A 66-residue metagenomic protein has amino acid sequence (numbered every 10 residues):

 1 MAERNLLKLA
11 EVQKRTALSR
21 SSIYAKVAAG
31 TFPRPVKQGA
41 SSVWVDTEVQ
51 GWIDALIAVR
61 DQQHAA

Functional and structural regions predicted by a protein language model:
M1-A28, E48-V59: Polyanion-binding surface elements
P35-K37: Beta-hairpin "wing" of winged helix-turn-helix
S41-V45: Minor-groove-contacting beta-hairpin "wing" of winged helix-turn-helix DNA-binding domains
A58-A66: C-terminal secondary-structure termini that scaffold catalytic or DNA-interacting sites
